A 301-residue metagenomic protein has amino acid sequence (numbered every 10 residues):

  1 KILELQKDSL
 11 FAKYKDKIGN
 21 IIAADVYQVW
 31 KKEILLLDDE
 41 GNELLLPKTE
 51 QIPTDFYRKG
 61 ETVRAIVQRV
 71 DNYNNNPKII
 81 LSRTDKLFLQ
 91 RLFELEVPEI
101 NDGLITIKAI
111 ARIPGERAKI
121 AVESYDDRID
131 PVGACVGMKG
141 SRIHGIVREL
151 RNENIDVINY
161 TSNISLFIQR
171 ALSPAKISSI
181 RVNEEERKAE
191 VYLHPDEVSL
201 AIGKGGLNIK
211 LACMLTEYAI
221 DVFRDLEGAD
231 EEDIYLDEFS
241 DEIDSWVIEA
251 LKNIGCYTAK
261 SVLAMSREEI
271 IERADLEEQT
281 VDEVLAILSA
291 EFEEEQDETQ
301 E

Functional and structural regions predicted by a protein language model:
K1-E301: RNA-contacting regions in translation and RNA-metabolism proteins, encompassing KH/S1 modules where present
